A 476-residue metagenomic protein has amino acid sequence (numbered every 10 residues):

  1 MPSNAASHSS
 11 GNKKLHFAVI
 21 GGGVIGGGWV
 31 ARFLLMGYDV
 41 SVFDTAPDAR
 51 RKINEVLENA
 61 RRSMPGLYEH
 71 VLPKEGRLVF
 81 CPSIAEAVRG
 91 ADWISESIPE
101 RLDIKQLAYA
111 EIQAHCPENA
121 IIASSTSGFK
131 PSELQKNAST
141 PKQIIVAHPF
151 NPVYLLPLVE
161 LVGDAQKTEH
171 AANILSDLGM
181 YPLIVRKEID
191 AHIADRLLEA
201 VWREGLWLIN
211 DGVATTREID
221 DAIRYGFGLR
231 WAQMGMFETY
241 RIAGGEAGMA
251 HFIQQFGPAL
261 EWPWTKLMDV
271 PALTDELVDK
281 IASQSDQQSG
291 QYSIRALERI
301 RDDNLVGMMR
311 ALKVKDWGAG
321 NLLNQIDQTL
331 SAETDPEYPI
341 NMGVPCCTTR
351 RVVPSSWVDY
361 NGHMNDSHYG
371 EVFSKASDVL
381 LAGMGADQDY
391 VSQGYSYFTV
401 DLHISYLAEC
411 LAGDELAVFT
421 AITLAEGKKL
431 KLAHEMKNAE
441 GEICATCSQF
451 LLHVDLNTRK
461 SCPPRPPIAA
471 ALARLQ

Functional and structural regions predicted by a protein language model:
P2-S63, H115: NAD(P)+-binding Rossmann beta1-loop-alpha1 motif at the extreme N-terminus of oxidoreductases
P2-S7, G11, M36, T216-P339: NAD(P)-dependent Rossmann-like dehydrogenase/reductase catalytic/cofactor-binding core
G28, V153-V162, L178, K187-V213 (+1 more regions): Active-site-proximal catalytic alpha-helix in oxidoreductases
T45-D48, S63-I122, F129-K130: Rossmann-like NAD(P)-binding element
I121-D195: Rossmann-fold dinucleotide-binding core
E337-V400, L456-Q476: Hot-dog-fold acyl-thioester-processing enzymes
L380-L430, C444-T446: Hydrophobic beta-strand-centered segment that forms part of the acyl-chain substrate-binding groove
